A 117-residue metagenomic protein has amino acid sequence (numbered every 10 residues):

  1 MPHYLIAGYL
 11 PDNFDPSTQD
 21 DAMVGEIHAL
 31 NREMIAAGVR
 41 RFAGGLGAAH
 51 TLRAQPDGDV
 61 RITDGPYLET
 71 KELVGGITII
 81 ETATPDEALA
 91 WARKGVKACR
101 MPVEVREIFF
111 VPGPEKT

Functional and structural regions predicted by a protein language model:
M1-T117: Conserved, structured core segments of small domains
